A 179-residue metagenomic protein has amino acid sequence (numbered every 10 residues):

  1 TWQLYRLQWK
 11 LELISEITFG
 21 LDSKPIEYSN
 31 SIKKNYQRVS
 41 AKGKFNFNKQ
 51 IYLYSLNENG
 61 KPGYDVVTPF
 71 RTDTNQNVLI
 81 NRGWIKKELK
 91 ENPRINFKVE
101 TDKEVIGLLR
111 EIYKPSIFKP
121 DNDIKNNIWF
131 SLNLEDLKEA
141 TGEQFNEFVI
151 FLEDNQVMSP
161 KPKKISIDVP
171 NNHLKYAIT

Functional and structural regions predicted by a protein language model:
T1-I32, Q37-T179: Surface-exposed, charge/polar-rich loops and edge strands
